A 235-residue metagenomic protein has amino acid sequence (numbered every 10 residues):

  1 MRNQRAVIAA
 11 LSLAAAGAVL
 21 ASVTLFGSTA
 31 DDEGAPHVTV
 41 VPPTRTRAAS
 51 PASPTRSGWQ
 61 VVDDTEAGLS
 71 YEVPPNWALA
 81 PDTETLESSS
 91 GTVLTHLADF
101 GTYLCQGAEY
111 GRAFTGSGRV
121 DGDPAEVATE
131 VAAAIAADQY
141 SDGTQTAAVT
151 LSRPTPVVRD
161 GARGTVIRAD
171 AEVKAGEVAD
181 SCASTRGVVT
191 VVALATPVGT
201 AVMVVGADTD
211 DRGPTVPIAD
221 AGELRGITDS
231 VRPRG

Functional and structural regions predicted by a protein language model:
M1-L94, V198-G199, T209-G235: N-terminal targeting sequences that direct proteins away from the cytosol to non-cytosolic compartments
A14, E126-T190: Signature of long, low-cysteine stretches enriched in small and polar/charged residues
T46, F100-Y110, V178-T185: Functionally engaged cysteine thiol sites
A67-E130: Secretory pathway targeting signatures of secreted, lumenal, and periplasmic proteins
S117-I135, R212-T228: A broadly tuned preference for mixed-charge, low-complexity surface segments
D160-G235: Short, well-structured beta-strand
